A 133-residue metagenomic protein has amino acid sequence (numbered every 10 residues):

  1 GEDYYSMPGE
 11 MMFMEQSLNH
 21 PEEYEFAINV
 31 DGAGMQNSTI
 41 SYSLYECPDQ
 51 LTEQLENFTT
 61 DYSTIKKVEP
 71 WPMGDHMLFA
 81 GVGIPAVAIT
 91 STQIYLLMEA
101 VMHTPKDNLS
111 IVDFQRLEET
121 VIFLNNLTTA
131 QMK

Functional and structural regions predicted by a protein language model:
G1-Q54: Acidic/histidine-rich catalytic neighborhood of metal-dependent amide-processing enzymes
M35-K133: Active-site-adjacent substrate-binding region of metalloamidase/peptidase-like peptide-processing proteins
